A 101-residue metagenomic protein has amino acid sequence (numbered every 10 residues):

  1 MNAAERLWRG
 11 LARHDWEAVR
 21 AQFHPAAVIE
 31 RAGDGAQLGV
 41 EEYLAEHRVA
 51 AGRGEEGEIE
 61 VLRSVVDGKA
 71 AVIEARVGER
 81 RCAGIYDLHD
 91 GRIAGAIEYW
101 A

Functional and structural regions predicted by a protein language model:
M1-A26: Short acidic-aromatic low-complexity motifs
E5-L7, R13, G33-Q37, H89-D90: Alpha-helical interaction segments
W16-A18, P25-V65: A solvent-exposed, acidic/Ser-Thr-rich amphipathic alpha-helical stretch
A45-A101: A beta-strand edge to alpha-helix "cap/lid" segment located at domain peripheries
